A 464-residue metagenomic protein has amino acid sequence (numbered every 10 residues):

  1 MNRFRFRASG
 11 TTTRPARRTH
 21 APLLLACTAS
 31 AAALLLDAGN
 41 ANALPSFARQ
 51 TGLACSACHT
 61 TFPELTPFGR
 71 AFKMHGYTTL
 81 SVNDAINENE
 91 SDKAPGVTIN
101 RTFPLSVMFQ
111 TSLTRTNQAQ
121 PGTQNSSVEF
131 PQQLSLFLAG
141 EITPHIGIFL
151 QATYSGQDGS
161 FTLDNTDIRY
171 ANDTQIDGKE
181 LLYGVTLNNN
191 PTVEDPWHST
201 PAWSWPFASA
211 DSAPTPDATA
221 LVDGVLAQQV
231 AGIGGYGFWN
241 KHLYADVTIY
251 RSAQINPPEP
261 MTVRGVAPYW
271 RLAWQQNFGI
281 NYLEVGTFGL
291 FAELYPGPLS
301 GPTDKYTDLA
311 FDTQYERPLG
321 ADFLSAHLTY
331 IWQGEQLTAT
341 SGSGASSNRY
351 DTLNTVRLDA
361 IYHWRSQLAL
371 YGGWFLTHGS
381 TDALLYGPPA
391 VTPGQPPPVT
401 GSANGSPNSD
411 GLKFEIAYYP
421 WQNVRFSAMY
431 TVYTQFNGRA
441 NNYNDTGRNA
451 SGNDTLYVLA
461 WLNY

Functional and structural regions predicted by a protein language model:
G52-P63: The canonical Cys-X-X-Cys-His
A54, V424, A450-Y464: Outer-membrane beta-barrel "beta-signal"
T66-P67, N100-T116, P121-I255, R264-I280 (+5 more regions): Outer membrane beta-barrel
I99, S126-F130, S160-T162, V222-A227 (+6 more regions): Short sequence motifs at beta-strands and strand-loop junctions characteristic of Gram-negative outer-membrane
P121-T123, T153-S155, A218-L221, I255-P258 (+4 more regions): Extracellular loop and loop/strand-boundary signature of outer-membrane beta-barrel proteins
E129-Q133, L163-D167, Q228-V230, G265-Y269 (+5 more regions): Transmembrane beta-barrel architecture of outer-membrane proteins
I280-F414, Y418, Y430: Detector for outer-membrane/organellar transmembrane beta-barrel domains, recognizing the amphipathic beta-strand
